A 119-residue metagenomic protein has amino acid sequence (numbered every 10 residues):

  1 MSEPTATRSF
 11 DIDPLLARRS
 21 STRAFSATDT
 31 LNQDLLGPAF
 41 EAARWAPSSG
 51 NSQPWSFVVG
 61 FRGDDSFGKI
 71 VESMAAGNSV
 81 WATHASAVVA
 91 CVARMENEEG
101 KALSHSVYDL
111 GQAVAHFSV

Functional and structural regions predicted by a protein language model:
M1-A87: N-terminal amphipathic, basic helical "cap/leader" segment at the start of enzyme domains
R19, A43-R44, V89, N97-V119: Small-aliphatic-rich amphipathic alpha-helix that forms the alpha element of a beta-alpha
D64-S66, R94-E98: A short acidic, glycine/proline-enriched capping/turn motif at secondary-structure boundaries, especially helix N-cap
